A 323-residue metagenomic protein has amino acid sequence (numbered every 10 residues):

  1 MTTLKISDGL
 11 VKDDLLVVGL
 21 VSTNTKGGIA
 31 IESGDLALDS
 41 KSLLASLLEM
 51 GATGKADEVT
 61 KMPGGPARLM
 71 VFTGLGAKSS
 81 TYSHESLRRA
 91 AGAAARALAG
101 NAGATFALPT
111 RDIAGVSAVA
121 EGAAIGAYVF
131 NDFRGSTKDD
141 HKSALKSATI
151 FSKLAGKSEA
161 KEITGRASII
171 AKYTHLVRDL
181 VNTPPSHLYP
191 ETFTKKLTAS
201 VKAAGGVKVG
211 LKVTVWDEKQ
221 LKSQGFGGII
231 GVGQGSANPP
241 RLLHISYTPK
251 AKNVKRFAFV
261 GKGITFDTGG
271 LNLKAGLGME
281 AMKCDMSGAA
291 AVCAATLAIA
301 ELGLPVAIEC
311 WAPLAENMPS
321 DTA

Functional and structural regions predicted by a protein language model:
M1-G263: Short amphipathic alpha-helical segment within the helicase RecA-like ATPase core that mediates nucleic-acid
V59, G233-S236, G269-L271, A275-G278 (+1 more regions): Ubiquitous "structural anchor" signal
G65-P66, A312, M318-T322: Conserved ATP-utilizing enzyme core subdomain
S80, L273, P319: Conserved protein kinase catalytic core
L154, K262-T265, P313-M318: Short glycine-enriched loops at secondary-structure junctions
L197, F257-F259, L273-E316: Alpha-helical metal-binding/catalytic segments enriched in His/Glu/Asp
H244-C284, T322: Catalytic-core environment of secreted peptidases
